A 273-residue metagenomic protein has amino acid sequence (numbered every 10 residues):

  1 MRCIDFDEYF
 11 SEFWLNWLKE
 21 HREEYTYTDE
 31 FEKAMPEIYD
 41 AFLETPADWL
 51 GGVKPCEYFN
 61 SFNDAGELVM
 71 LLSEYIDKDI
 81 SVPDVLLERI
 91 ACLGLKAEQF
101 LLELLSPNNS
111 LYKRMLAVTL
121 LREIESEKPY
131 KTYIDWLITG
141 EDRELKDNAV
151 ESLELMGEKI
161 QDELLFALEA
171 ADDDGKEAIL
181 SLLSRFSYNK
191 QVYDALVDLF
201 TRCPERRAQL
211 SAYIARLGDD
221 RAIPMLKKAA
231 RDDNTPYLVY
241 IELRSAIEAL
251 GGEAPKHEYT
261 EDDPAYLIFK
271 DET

Functional and structural regions predicted by a protein language model:
R2-K78, G140-E141: Long, contiguous interaction/recruitment modules in multidomain scaffold/adaptor proteins
F31-M35, N109, G218, T235: Generic detector of ordered secondary-structure context
P36, D40, E44, G66-V69 (+5 more regions): Non-catalytic, well-ordered alpha-helical scaffold segments
C56-F62, L72, S152, L182-L183 (+1 more regions): TPR-adjacent "capping" and linker segments in tetratricopeptide-repeat scaffold/adaptor proteins
D64-S73, L95-S106, S126-T139, E158-E169 (+3 more regions): Amphipathic alpha-helical scaffolding segments comprising HEAT/armadillo-like alpha-solenoid repeats
D79, N109-S110, E141-D142, A171-D172 (+2 more regions): Short inter-helical turns and helix N-cap capping residues of alpha-solenoid HEAT/ARM repeat scaffolds
S81-L93, E103-L104, Y112-S126, D135 (+5 more regions): Structural detector for internal amphipathic alpha-helices that build alpha-solenoid repeat scaffolds
K227-T273: Eukaryotic acidic, Ser/Thr-rich intrinsically disordered low-complexity regions
